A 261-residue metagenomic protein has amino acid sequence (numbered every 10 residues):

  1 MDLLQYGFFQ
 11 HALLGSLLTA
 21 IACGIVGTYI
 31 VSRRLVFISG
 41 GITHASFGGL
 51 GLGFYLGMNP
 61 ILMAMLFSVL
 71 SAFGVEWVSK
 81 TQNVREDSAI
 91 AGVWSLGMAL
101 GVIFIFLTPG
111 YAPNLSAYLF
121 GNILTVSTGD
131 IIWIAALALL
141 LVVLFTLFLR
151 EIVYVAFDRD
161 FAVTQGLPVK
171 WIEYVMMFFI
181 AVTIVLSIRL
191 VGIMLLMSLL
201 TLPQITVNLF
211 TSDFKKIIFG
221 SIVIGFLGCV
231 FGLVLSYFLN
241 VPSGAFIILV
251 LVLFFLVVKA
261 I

Functional and structural regions predicted by a protein language model:
M1-I21: Membrane-interfacial amphipathic/re-entrant helices at transmembrane-helix boundaries
Y6-H11, Q82, I90-R150: Transmembrane helix-bundle core of multi-pass membrane transporters and related energy-transducing complexes
L13-L18, I61-L66, A91-G92, I131-A136 (+3 more regions): Hydrophobic alpha-helical transmembrane segments
I25-T28, G49-L52, F73, W77 (+7 more regions): Alpha-helical transmembrane segments of multipass membrane proteins
T28-Y111, V207-F219, S236-L239: Short loop segments and helix-boundary regions at transmembrane helix junctions of multi-pass inner-membrane proteins
D130-P203: Helix-loop-helix "hairpin" substructures at the membrane interface of multi-pass membrane proteins
L190, M194-A245: Transmembrane alpha-helical segments in multi-pass inner-membrane proteins
V241-I248, V252-I261: Cytosolic-side transmembrane-helix boundaries in multi-pass membrane proteins
